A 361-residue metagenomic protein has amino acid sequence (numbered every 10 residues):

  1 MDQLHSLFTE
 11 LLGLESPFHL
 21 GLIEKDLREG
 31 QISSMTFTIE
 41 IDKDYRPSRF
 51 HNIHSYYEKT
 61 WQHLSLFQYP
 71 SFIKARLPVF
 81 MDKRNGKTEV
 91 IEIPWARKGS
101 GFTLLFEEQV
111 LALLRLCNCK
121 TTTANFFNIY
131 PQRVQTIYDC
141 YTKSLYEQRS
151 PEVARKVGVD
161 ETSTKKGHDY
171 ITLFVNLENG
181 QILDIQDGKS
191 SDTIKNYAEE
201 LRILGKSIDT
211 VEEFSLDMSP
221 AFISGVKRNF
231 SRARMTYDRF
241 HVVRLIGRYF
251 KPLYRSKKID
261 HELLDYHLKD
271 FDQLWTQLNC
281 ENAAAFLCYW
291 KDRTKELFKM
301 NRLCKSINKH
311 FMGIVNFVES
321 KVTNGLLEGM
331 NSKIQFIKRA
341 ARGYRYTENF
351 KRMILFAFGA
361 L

Functional and structural regions predicted by a protein language model:
M1-I93: Short, conserved DNA-binding cores of transcription-related domains
I41, D82, F127, E161-S163 (+2 more regions): Short, flexible loop/turn elements at secondary-structure junctions
T60-H168, I208-D209: Short, positively charged, Gly/Tyr-enriched micro-motifs that form contact patches at catalytic or ligand/partner
I91-P94, L177-L183: Gly-rich Lys/Arg/Thr-decorated short loops/hinges at beta-loop-alpha junctions or inter-strand turns that position
G99-F102, L183-S207: Active-site beta-loop-alpha junctions of metal-dependent nucleic acid enzymes, especially the RNase H-like/DDE
Y130, Y141-L145, M218, L253 (+1 more regions): The DNA-recognition helices of helix-turn-helix-type DNA-binding domains
Y138, K166-H168, N176-G180, D187 (+3 more regions): Acidic/histidine-rich catalytic cores and adjacent linkers of DNA breakage/strand-transfer/modification proteins
R248-K257: Short, surface-exposed amphipathic charged segments that create phosphate/polyanion-binding patches used for binding
